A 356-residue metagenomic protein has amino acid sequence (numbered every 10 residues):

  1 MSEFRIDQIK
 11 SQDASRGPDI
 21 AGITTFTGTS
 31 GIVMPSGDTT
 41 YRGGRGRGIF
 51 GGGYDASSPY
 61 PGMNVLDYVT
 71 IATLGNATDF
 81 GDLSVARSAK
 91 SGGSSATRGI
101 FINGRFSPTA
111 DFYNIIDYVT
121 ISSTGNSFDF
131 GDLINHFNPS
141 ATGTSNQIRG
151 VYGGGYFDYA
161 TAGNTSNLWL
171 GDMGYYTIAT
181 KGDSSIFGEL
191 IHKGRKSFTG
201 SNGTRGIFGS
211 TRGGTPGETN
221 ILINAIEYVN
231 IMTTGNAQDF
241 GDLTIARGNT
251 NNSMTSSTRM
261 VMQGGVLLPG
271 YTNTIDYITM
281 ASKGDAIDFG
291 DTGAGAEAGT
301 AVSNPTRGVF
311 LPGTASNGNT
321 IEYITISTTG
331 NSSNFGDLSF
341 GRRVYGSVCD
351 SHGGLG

Functional and structural regions predicted by a protein language model:
S2-G356: Polar, enzyme-active/binding microenvironments
